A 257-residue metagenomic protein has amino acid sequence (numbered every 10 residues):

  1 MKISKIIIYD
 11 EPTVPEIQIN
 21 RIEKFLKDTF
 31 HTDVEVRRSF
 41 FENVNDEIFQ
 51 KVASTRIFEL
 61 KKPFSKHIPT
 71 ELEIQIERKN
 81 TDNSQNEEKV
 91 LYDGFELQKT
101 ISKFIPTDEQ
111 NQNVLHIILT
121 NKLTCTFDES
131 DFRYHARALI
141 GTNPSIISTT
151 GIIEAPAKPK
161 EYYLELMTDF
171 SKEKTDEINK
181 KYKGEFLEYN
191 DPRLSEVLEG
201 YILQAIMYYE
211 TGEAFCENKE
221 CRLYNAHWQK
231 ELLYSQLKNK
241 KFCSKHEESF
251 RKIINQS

Functional and structural regions predicted by a protein language model:
M1-R137, F250-S257: N-terminal low-structure segments adjacent to metalloprotease catalytic domains across cellular compartments
I6-T13, H135-R193, E210-S257: Metalloprotease/metallohydrolase-associated module, dominated by Zn2+-dependent proteases
V197-Y209: Catalytic glutamate of the conserved HExxH
